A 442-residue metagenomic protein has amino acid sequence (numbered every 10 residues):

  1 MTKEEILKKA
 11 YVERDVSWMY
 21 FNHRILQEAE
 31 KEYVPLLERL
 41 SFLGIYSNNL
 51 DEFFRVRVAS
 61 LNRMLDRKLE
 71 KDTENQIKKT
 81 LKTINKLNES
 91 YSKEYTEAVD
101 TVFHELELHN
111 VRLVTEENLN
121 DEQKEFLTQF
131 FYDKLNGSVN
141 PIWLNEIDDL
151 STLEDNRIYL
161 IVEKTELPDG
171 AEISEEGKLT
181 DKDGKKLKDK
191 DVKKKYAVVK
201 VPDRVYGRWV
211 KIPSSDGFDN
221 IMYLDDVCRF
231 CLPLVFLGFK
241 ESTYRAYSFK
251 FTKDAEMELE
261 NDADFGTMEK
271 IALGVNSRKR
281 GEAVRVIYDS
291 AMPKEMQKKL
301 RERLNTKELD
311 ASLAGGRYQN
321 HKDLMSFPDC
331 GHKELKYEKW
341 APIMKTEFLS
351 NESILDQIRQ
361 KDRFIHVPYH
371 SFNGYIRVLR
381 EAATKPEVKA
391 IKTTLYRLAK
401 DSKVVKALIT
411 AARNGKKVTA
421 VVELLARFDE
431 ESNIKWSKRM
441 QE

Functional and structural regions predicted by a protein language model:
M1-E442: N-terminal localization/anchoring segments of enzymes in phospholipid and broader phosphate metabolism
